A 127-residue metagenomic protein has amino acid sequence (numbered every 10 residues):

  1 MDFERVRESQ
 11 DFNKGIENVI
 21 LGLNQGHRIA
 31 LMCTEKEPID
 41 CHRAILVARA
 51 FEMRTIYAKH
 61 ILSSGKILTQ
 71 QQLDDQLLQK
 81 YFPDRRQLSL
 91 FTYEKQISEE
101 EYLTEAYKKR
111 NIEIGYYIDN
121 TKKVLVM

Functional and structural regions predicted by a protein language model:
M1-M127: Residues lining hydrophobic/aromatic ligand-binding pockets adjacent to catalytic sites
